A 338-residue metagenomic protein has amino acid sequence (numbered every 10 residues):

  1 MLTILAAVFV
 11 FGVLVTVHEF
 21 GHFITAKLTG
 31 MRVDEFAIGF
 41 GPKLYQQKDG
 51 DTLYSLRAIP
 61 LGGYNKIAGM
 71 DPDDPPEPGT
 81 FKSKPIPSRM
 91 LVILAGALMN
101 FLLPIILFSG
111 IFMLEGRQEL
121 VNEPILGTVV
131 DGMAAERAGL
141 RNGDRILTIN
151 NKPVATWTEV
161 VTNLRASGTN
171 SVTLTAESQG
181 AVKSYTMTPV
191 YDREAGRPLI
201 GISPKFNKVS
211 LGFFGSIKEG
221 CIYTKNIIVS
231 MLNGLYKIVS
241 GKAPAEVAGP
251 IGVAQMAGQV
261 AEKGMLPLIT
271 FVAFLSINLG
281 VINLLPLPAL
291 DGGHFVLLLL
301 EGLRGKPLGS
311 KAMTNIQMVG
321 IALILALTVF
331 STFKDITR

Functional and structural regions predicted by a protein language model:
M1-A7, P78-L102, N315-M318: Membrane-entry signal-anchor segments at the cytosolic-membrane interface, especially the N-terminal signal anchor
L2-P76, L285-R304: Small-residue-rich helix-interface/hinge motifs
F36-A37, S55-G63, M90, L94 (+5 more regions): Hydrophobic alpha-helical segments of integral membrane proteins, encompassing both true transmembrane helices
Y45-Q47, G116, E123, T128 (+2 more regions): Membrane interface segments of multi-pass transport proteins and intramembrane proteases
M70-P87, M99-I251: PDZ peptide-recognition modules
Y236-G241, S276-L290: Transmembrane alpha-helix interface/packing and boundary motifs in multi-pass membrane proteins, characterized by
M265-G280: Small-residue-enriched transmembrane helix starts and helix-helix packing motifs in multi-pass inner-membrane proteins
V329-R338: Juxtamembrane boundary at the C-terminal end of a transmembrane helix
